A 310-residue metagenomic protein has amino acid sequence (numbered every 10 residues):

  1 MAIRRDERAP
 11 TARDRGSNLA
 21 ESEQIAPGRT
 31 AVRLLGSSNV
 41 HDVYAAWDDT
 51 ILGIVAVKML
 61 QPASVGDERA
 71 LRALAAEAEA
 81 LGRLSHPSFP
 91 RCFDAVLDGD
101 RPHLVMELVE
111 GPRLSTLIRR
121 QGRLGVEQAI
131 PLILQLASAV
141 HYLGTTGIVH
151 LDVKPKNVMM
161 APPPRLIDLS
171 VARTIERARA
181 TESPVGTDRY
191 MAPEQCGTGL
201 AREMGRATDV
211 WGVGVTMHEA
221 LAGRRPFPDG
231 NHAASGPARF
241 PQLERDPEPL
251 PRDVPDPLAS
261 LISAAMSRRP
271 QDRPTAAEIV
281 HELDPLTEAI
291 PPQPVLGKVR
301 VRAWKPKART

Functional and structural regions predicted by a protein language model:
Q61-R83: AlphaC helix of the eukaryotic protein kinase fold
A95: Activation-segment/catalytic-loop signature of the eukaryotic protein kinase fold
G99-R113, L117: Conserved short submotifs of the Hanks-type protein kinase catalytic core that shape the nucleotide-binding pocket
L132-I133: Activation segment signature within eukaryotic-like protein kinase domains
L136-I148: Protein kinase catalytic-loop region centered on the HRD/HxD motif
A238-R252: Short proline-rich PxxP-based motifs
P291-T310: Regulatory extensions appended to serine/threonine kinase catalytic cores
